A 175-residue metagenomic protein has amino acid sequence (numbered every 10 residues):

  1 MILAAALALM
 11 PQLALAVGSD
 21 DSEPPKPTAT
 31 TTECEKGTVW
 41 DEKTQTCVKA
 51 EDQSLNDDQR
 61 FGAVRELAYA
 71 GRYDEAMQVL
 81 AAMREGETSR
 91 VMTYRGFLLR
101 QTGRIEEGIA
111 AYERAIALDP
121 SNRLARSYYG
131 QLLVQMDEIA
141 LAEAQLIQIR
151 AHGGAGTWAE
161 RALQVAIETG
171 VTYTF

Functional and structural regions predicted by a protein language model:
L15-R60: Long, contiguous interaction/recruitment modules in multidomain scaffold/adaptor proteins
T38, E143-F175: Terminal, low-structured helical/coil segments at or just beyond the last alpha-helical repeat
Q53-R90, L99: Alpha-helical segment of the N-proximal tetratricopeptide repeat
E85-T88, P120, G154: Short coil turns that delineate tetratricopeptide repeat
V91-T93, A125, A159: TPR alpha-solenoid repeat register
Y94, Y128, A162-A166: Canonical tetratricopeptide repeat
